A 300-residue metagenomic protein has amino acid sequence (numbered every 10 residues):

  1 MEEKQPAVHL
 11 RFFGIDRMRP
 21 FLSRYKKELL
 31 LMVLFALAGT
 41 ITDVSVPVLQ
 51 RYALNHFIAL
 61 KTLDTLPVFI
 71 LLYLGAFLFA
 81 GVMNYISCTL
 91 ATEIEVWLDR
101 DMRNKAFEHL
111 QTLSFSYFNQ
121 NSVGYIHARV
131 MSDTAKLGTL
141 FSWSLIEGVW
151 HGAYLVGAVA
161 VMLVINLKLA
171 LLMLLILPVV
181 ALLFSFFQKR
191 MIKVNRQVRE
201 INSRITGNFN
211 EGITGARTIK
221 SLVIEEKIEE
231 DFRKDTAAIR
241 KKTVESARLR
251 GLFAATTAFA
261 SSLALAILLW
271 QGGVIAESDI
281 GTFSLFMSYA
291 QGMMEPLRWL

Functional and structural regions predicted by a protein language model:
M1-D43, I58-L72, S87-A91, E95 (+9 more regions): Membrane-integrated ABC transporters
K26-K27, F115-S116, S132-F141, L145 (+5 more regions): An intracellular "coupling" helix at the cytosolic face of ABC transporter transmembrane type-1 domains
L30, T42-Q50, P67, M83 (+8 more regions): Residue-level signal for transmembrane alpha-helical positions in Major Facilitator Superfamily
V33, L37, I70, L74 (+9 more regions): Residue-level signature of the transmembrane alpha-helical core of multi-pass small-molecule transporters
A38-T42, V46, L74, L78-E95 (+6 more regions): Hydrophobic alpha-helical membrane-associated segments
T42-V46, M83, E95, M131-I176 (+2 more regions): Hydrophobic alpha-helical transmembrane segments of ABC transporter permease domains
L49-A53, L90, H109, A160 (+3 more regions): A residue-level signal for alpha-helical anchor/packing sites in multi-pass solute transporters
K61-T65, V161-L175, L249-L300: Helix-loop-helix
